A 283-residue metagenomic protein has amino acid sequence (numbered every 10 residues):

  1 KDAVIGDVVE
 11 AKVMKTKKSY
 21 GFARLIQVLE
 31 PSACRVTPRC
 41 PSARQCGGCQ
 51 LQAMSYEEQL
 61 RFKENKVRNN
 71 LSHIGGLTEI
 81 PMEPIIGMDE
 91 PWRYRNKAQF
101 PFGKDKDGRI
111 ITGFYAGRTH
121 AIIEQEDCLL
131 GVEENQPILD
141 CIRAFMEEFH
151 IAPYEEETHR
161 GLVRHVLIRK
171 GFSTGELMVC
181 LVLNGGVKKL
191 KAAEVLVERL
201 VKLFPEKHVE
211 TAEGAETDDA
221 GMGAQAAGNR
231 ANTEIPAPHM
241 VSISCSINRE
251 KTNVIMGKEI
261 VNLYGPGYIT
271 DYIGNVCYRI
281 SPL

Functional and structural regions predicted by a protein language model:
K1-G223, A227-L283: Accessory RNA-recognition modules of RNA-modification enzymes
